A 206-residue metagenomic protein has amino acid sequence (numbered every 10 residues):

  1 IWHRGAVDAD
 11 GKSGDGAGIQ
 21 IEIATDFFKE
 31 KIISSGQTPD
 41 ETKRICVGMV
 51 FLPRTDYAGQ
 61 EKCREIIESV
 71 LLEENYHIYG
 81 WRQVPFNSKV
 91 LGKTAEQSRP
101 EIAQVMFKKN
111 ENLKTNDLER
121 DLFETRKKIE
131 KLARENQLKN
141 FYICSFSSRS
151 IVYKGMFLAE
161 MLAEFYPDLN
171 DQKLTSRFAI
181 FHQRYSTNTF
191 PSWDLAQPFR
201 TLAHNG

Functional and structural regions predicted by a protein language model:
I1-N205: N-terminal segments that mediate ammonia production and transfer in glutamine-dependent amidotransferase systems
